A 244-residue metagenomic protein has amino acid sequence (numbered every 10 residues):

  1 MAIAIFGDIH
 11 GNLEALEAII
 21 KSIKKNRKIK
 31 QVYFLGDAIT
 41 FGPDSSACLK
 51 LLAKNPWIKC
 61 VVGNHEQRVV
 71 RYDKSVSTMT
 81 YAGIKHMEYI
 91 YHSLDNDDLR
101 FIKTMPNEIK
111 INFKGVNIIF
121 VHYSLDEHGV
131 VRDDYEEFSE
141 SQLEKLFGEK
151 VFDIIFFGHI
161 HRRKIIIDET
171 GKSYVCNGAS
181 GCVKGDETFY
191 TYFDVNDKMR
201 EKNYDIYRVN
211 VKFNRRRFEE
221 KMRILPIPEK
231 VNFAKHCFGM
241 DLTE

Functional and structural regions predicted by a protein language model:
M1-A4, K110-I119, E169-S173, E201-D205: Beta-strand-turn-beta hairpins that frame and shape the catalytic cleft of phosphate-ester-processing enzymes
M1-I58, I227-K230: N-terminal active-site segment of His-dependent metallophosphoesterases
F6-G7, V32-D37, K59-N64, V121 (+2 more regions): Active-site neighborhood of phospho(di)ester-bond hydrolases with catalytic His/Asp-centered motifs
H10-A15, T40-P43, H65-V70, E127 (+2 more regions): Active-site environment of divalent metal-dependent phosphoester hydrolases
N26-R27, N96-I165, P228-K230: His/acidic metal-ligating clusters that form di-metal
K30-G36, K85, L125-V131: Short, basic, glycine/proline-bearing loop/turn elements
N55-K110, E137-K150: Active-site neighborhood of divalent metal-dependent phosphoester bond hydrolases
I167-E244: Acidic, His/Gly-rich catalytic cores of divalent-metal-dependent hydrolytic chemistry
